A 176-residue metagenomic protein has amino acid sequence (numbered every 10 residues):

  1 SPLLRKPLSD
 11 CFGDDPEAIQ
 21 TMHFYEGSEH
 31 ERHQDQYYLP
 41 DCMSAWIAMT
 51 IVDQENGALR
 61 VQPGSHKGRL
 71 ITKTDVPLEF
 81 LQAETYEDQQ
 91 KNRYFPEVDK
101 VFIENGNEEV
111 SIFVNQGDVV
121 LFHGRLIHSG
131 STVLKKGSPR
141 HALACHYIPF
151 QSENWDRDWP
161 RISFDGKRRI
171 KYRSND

Functional and structural regions predicted by a protein language model:
S1-Q62, H66-G68: Conserved double-stranded beta-helix
L8, E109-F113, L143: Extended, compositionally biased low-complexity polar/Lys-Gly-rich tracts and adjacent boundary/linker regions are
E31-C42, N107-E108, V114, S138-P139: A short beta-loop-beta micro-motif enriched in histidine and acidic residues
Y38-Q54, F113-Q116, L121, H146-Q151: Short, conserved beta-strand element in jelly-roll/cupin
D41, A58, I71, S131-V133 (+1 more regions): Short, function-defining helix-loop hinge/capping sites that tune catalysis or transport
D41-W46, R69-T74, E84-D88, C145-I148 (+1 more regions): Glycine-rich loops and low-complexity Gly/Arg-rich segments that provide flexible linkers or classic glycine-based
Q54-I127: Double-stranded beta-helix
D75-L78, Q116-L121, R125-D176: Non-heme Fe(II)/2-oxoglutarate
